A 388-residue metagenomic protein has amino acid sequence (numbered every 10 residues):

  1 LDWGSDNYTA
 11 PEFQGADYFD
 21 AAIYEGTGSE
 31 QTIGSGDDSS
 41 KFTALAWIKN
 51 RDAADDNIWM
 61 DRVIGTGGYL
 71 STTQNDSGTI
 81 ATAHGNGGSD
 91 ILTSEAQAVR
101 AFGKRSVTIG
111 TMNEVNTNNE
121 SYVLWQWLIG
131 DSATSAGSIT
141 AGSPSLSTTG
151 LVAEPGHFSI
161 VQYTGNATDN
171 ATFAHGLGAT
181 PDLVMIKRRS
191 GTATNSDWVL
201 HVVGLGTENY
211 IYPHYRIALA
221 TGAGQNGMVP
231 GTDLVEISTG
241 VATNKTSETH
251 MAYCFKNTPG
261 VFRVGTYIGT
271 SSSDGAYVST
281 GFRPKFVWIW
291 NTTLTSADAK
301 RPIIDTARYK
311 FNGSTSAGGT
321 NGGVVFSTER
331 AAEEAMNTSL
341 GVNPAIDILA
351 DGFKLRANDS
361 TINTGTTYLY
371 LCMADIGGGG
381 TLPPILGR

Functional and structural regions predicted by a protein language model:
L1-R388: Surface-exposed molecular-recognition determinants
